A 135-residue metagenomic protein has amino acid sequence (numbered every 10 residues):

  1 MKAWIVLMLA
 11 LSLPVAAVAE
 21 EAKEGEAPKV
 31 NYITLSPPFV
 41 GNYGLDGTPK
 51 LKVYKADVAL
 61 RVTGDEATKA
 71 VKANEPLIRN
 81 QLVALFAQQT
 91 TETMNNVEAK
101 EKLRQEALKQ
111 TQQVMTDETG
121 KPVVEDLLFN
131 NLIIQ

Functional and structural regions predicted by a protein language model:
M1-Q135: Flexible, low-complexity charged segments
